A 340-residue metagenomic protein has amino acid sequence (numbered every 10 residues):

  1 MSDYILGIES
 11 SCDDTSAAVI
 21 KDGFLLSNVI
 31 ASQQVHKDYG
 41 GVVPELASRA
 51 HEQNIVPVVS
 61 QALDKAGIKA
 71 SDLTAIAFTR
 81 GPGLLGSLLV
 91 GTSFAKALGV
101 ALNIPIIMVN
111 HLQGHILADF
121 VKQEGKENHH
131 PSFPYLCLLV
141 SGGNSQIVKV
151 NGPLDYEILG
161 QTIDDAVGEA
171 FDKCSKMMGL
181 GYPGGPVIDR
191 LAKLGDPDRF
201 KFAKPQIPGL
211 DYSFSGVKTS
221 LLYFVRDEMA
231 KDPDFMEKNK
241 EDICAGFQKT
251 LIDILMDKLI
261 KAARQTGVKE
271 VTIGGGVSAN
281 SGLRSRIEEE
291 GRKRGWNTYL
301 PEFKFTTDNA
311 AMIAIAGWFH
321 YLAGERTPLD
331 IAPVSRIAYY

Functional and structural regions predicted by a protein language model:
M1-S2, V109-Y135, A316: Conserved phosphate-binding catalytic cores of ATP/NTP-utilizing and phosphoryl-transfer enzymes
D3-P82, H111, I243: N-terminal beta-alpha supersecondary unit
T15-I20, C137-L139, S145-K149: Short beta-strand scaffold segments in enzyme catalytic cores
K69, R190-V271, N280-R294, Y321-G324: A contiguous, well-structured pocket-lining segment that forms one wall/lid of small-molecule binding clefts in soluble
F78-N103, V121-K122, S281-E290: Short Gly/Thr/Asp-enriched flexible loops that form oxyanion-binding sites at enzyme active sites
M108-V109, E288-I313: Conserved phosphate-binding/catalytic loops in two-lobed NTP-binding clefts
H115-L117, P301-Y340: Glycine-rich phosphate-binding/hydrolytic loop that grips phosphoryl groups
N151-L194, K218-T219, Y223-D227: Glycine-rich phosphate-binding loop plus the immediately following alpha-helix
